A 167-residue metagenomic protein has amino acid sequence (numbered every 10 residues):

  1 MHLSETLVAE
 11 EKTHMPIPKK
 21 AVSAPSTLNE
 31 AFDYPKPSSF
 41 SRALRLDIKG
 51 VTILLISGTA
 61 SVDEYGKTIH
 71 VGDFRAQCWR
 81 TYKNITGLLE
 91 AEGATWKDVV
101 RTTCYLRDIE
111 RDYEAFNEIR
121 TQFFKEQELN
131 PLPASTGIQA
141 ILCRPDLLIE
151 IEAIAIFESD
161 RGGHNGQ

Functional and structural regions predicted by a protein language model:
M1-K83, G87-V100, L106-Q167: N-terminal presequence-like segments and the immediate start of the first folded domain
